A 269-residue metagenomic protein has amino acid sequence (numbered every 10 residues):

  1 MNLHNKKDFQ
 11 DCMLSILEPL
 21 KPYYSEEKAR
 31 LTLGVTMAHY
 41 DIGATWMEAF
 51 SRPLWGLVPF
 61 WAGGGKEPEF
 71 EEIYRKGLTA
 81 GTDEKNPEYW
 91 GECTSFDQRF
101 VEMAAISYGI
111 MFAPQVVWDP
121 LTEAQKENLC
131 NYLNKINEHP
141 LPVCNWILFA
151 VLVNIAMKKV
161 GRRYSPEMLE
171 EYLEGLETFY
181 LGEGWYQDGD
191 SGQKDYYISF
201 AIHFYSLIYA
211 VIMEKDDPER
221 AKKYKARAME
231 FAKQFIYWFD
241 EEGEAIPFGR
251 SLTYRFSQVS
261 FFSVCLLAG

Functional and structural regions predicted by a protein language model:
M1-E48, E72-G77: Low-complexity, Ser/Thr/Pro/Gly-enriched N-terminal "stalk/linker" regions
Y24, W61-G64: Helix-turn/linker elements and helix-coil junctions of extended alpha-helical scaffolds
W46-M47, L57-P59, E67-L266: Aromatic-lined, polymer-binding surfaces characteristic of secreted/periplasmic polysaccharide-degrading enzymes
